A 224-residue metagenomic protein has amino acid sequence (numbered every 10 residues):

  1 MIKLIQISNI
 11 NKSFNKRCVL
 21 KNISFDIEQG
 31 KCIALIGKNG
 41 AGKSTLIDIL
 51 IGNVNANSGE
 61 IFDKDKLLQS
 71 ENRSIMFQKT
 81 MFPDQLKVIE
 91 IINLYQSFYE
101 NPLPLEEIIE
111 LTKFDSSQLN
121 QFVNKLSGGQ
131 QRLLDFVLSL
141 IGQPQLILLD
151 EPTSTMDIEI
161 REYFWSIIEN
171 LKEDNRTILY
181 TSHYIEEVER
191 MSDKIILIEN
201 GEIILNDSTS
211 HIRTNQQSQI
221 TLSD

Functional and structural regions predicted by a protein language model:
I36-K38: The feature captures the beta-strand-to-loop junction immediately N-terminal to the Walker
S58-E71: Conserved ABC transporter NBD signature motif
T80-L134: ABC-family P-loop ATPase nucleotide-binding domains
I147-E151: Catalytic Walker B motif of ABC-type/P-loop ATPase nucleotide-binding domains
V188-R190: A short, surface-exposed alpha-helical micro-motif characterized by mixed small hydrophobic and charged/polar residues
